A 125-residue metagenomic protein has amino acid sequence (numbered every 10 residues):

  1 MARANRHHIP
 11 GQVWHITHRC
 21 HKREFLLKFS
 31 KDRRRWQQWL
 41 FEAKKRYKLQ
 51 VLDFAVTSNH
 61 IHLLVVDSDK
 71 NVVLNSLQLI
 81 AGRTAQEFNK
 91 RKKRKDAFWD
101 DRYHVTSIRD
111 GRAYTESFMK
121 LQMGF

Functional and structural regions predicted by a protein language model:
M1-F125: Short catalytic/metal-binding and nucleic-acid-binding patches
